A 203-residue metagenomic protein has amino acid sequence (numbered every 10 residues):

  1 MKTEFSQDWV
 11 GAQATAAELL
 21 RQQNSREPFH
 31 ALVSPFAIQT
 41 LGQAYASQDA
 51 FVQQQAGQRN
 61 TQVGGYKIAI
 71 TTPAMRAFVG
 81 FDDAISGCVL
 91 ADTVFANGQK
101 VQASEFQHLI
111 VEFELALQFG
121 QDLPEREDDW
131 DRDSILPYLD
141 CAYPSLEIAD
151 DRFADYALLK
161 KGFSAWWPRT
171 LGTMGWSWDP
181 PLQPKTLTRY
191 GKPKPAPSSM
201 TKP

Functional and structural regions predicted by a protein language model:
E4-P203: Catalytic-core "active-site belt" of small-molecule-metabolizing enzymes, emphasizing His/Asp/Glu-rich regions
